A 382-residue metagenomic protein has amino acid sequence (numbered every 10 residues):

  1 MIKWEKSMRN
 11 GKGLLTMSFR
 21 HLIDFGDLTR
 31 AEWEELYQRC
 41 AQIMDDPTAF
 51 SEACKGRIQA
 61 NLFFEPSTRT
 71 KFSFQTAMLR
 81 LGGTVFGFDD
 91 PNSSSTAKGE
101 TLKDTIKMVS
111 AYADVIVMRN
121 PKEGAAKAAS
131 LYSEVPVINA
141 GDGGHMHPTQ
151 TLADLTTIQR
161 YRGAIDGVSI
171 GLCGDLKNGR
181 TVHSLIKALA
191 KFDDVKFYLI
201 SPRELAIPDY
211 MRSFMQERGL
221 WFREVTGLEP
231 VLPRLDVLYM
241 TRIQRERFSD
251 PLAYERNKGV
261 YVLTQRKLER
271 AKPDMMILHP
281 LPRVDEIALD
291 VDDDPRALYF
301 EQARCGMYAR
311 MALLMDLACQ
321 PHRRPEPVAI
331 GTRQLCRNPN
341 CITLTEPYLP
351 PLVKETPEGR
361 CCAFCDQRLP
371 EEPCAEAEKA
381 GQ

Functional and structural regions predicted by a protein language model:
W4, M8-F72, T76: Positively charged, low-complexity intrinsically disordered leader regions
E52-Q159, R283-A288: Phosphate/diphosphate ligand-binding glycine-rich loop within oxidoreductases
F64-A77, R160-M240, G359-R360: Glycine-rich phosphate/diphosphate-binding loop of Rossmann-like nucleotide-binding domains
M215-V291, R296: Rossmann-like adenosine-cofactor binding region
D274-M275, P280-P325: Adenosine-phosphate binding glycine-rich loop
Q334-C336, C362-C365: Short cysteine-rich clusters marking metal-coordination/redox-active sites
L349-G359: Short linker/helix segments within small regulatory modules
F364-E378: Short metal-binding segments enriched for Cys and/or His
